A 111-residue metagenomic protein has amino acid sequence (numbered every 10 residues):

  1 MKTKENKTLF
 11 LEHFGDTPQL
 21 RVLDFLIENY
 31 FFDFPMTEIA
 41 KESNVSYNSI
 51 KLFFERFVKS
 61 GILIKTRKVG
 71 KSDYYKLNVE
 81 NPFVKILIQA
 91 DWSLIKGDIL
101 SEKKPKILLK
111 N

Functional and structural regions predicted by a protein language model:
L9-Q19, P35, K65-D91: Short, cationic-aromatic polyanion-contact patches
H13, I27-F32: Short helix-capping/hinge SLiMs at alpha-helix to coil transitions
L20-F25: Pre-recognition alpha-helix immediately N-terminal to the DNA-recognition helix within helix-turn-helix or winged-helix
E38-K41: A short acidic, leucine-rich amphipathic alpha-helix
N48: Key DNA-contact positions within bacterial/archaeal DNA-binding proteins
K51-E55: Short, hydrophobic-biased segments on the C-terminal half of alpha helices that form "recognition helices"
G61: Glycine-centered, phosphate/nucleic-acid-interacting loop/turn motifs that mediate DNA/RNA or nucleotide
P82-N111: Amphipathic alpha-helical dimerization/coiled-coil segments that flank or bridge DNA-binding/regulatory modules
